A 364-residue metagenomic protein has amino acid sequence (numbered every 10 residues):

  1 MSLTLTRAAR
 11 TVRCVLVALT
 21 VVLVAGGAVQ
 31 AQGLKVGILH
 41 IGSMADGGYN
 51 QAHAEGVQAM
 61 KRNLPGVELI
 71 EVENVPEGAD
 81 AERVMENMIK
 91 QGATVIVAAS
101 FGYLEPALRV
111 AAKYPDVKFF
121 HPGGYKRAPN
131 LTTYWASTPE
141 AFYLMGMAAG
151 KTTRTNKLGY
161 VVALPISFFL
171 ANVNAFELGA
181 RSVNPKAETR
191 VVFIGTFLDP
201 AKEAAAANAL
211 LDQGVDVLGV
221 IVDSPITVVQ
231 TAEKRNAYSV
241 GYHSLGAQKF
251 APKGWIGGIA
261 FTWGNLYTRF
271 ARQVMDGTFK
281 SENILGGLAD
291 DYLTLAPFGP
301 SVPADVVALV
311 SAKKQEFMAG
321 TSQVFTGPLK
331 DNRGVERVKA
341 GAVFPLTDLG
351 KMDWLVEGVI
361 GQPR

Functional and structural regions predicted by a protein language model:
M1-S2, A31: Initiator methionine at the very start of the polypeptide chain
S2-L16: Bacterial N-terminal signal peptides that target proteins for export
R13-G27: Bacterial N-terminal signal peptides
A31-R364: A residue-level marker of the well-folded mature domains of exported/periplasmic proteins
